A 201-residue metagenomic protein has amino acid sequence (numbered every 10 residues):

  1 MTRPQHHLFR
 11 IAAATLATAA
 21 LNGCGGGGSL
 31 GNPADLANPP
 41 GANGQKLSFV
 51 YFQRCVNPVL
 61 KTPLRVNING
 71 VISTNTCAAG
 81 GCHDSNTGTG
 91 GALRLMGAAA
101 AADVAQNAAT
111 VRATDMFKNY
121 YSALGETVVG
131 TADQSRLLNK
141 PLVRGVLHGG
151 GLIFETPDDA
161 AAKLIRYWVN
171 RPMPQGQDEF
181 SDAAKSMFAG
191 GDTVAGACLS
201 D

Functional and structural regions predicted by a protein language model:
T2-A12: Bacterial N-terminal signal peptides that target proteins for export
A13-T18: Hydrophobic helical h-region of N-terminal Sec-dependent signal peptides in bacterial secretory/periplasmic proteins
A20-G23: C-terminal motif of bacterial Sec signal peptides marking the signal peptidase cleavage site
G25-G28: Bacterial signal peptide processing site
L30-N32: Class I S-adenosyl-L-methionine
A34-L60: Post-signal peptide N-terminal segment of mature Sec-exported envelope proteins
G41-N43, N75-G80, D84-S85, T89-D201: Electron-transfer interface patches adjacent to heme c in soluble/periplasmic c-type cytochromes and di-/multiheme
V50-H83, L164-I165: Sequence/structural segment immediately N-terminal to covalent heme-attachment motifs in c-type and related
